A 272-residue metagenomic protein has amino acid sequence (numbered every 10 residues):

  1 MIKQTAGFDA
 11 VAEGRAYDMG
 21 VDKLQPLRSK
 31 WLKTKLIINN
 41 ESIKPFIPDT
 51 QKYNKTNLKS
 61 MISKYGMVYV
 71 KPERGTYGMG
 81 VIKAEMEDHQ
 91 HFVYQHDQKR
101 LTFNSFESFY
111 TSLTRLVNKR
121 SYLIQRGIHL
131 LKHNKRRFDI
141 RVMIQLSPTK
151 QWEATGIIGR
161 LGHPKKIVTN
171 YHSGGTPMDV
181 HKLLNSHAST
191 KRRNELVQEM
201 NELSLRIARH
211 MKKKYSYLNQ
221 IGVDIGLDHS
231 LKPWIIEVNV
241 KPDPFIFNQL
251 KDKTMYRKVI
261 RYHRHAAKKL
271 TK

Functional and structural regions predicted by a protein language model:
I2-P26, K35, A188-K191, Q198 (+3 more regions): C-terminal active-site "lid" helix and adjoining low-complexity regulatory extension at the edge of ATP-using catalytic
K3-G80: A conserved helix-loop-beta module that forms one wall/lid of the active-site cleft in ATP-utilizing catalytic domains
Y65, Q98-G175: Phosphate-binding site of ATP-dependent enzymes
Y65-H96, K119-H133: ATP-grasp fold ATP-binding core
V68, E153, W234-I236: Protein kinase-like catalytic core scaffold
M79, F138-I140, V223: Change "...and in nucleic-acid phosphodiester-cleaving endonucleases..." to "...and in nucleic-acid processing enzymes
E87, M143-S147, G226-S230: Short beta-strand micro-motifs enriched in acidic
L116-I128, E153, K165-G226: A long amphipathic alpha-helix within ATP-dependent nucleotide-binding catalytic cores
